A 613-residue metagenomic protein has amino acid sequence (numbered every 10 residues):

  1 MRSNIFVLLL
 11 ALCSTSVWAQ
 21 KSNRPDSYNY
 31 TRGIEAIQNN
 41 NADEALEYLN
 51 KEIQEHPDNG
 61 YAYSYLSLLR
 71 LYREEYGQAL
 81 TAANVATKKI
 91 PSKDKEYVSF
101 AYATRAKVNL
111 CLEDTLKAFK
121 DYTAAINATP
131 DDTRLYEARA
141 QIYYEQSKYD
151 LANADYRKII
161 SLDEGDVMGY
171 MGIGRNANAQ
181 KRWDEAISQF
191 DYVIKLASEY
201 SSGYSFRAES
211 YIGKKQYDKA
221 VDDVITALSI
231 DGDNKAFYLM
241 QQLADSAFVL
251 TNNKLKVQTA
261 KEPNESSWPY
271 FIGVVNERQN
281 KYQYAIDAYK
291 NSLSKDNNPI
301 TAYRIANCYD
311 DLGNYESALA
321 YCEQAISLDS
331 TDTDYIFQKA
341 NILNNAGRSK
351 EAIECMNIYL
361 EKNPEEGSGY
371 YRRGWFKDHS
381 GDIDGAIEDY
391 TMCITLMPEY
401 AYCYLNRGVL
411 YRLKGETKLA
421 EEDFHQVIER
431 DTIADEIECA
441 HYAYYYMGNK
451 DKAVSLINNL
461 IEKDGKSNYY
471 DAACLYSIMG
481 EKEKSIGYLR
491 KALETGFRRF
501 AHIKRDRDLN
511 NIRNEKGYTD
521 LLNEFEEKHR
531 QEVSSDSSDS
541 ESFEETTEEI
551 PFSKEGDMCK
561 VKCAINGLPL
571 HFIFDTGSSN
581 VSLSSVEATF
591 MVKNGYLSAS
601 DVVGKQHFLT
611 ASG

Functional and structural regions predicted by a protein language model:
P25-S27, G60-Y61, D94-F100, T133-R134 (+11 more regions): Helix-start (N-cap) detector for alpha-helical repeat units in TPR-like alpha-solenoids, especially tetratricopeptide
I37, L71, A103, K107-L110 (+15 more regions): Position-specific recognition of the canonical hydrophobic site in helix A of tetratricopeptide repeat
E55, K89-K93, A128, L162 (+10 more regions): Structural marker of alpha-solenoid helical repeat scaffolds
Y65, Y97-F100, T104, A138 (+11 more regions): Canonical tetratricopeptide repeat
Y217, V221, I225, Y238 (+6 more regions): Alpha-helical protein-protein interaction modules
H529-P569, N580, L597-G613: Pepsin-like aspartyl protease folds
